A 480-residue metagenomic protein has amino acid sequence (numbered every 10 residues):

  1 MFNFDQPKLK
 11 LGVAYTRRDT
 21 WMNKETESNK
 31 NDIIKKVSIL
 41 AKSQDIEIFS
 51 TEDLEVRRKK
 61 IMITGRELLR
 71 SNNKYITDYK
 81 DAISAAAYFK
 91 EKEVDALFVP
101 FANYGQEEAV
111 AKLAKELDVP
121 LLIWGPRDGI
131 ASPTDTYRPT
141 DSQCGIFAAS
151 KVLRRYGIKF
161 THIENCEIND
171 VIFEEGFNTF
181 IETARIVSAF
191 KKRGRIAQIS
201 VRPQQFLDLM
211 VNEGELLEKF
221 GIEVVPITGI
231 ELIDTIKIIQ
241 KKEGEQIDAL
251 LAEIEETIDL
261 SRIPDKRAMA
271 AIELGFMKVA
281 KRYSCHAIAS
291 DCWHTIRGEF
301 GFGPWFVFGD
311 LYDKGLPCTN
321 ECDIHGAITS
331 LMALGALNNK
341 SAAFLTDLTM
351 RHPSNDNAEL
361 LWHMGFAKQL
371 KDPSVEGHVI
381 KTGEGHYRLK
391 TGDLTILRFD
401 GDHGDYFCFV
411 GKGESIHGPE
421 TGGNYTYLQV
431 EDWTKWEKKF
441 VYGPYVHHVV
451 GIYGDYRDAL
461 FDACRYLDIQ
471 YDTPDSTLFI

Functional and structural regions predicted by a protein language model:
F2-I33, R193-R202: Short beta-strand segments enriched in small/hydrophobic residues
L9-L11, D45-F49, G125, G129-D248 (+2 more regions): Cap/lid and interdomain-hinge subdomains that line or gate substrate/regulatory clefts in soluble alpha/beta enzymes
R17-W21, I76-Y79, P100-V110, R127-A131 (+6 more regions): Gly/Ser/Thr-rich loops at beta-strand to alpha-helix junctions that form or flank small-molecule/cofactor-binding
D32-K35, H386-I480: Extended hydrophobic packing segments that form well-structured cores
I61-K92, A268-G275: Glycine-rich, highly charged phosphate/nucleotide-binding loops
N103-D118, R297-G309: Short Gly/Thr/Asp-enriched flexible loops that form oxyanion-binding sites at enzyme active sites
E245-A327, L334-G335: Long, internal scaffold/assembly segments composed of regular secondary structure
Y312-N424: C-terminal catalytic subdomain
